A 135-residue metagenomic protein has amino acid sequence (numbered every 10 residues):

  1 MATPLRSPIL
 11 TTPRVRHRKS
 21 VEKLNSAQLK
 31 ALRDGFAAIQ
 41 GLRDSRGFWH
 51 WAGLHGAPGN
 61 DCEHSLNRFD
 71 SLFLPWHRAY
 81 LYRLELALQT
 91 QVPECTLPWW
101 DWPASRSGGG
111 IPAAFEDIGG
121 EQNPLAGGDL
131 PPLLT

Functional and structural regions predicted by a protein language model:
M1-T135: Feature for soluble, non-membrane regions of globular proteins
